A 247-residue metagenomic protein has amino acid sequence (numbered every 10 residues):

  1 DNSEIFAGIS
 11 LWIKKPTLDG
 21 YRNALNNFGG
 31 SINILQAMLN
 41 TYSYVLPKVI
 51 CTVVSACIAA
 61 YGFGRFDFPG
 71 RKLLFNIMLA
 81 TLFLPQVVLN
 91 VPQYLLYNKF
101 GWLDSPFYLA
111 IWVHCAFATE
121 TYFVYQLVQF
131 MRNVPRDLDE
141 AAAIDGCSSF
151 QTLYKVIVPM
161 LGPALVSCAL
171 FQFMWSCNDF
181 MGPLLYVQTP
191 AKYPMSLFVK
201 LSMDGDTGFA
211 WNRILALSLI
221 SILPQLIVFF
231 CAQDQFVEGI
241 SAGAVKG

Functional and structural regions predicted by a protein language model:
D1-G247: A structural signal for multi-pass alpha-helical bundles of membrane permease subunits that mediate small-molecule
